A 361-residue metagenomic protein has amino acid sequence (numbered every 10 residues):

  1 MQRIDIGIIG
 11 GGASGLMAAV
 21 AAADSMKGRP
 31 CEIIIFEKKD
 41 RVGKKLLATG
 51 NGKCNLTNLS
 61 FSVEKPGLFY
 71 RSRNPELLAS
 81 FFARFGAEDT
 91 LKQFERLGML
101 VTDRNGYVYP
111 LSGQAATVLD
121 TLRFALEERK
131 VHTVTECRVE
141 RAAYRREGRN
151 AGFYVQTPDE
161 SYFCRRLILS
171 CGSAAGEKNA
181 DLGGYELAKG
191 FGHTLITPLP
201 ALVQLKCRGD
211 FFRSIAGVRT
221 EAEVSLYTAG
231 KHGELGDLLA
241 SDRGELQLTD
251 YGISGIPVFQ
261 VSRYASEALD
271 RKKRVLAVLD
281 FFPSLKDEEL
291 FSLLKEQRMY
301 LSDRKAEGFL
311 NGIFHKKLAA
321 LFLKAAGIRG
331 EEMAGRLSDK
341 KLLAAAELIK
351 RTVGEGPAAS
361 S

Functional and structural regions predicted by a protein language model:
M1-S14: Beta1/beta-strand and adjacent pyrophosphate-binding region of the FAD-binding site in flavoprotein oxidoreductases
Q2-I4, T157-R166, S241-G244: Core beta-strand elements of the Rossmann-like FAD/NAD(P) dinucleotide-binding domain in flavoenzyme oxidoreductases
G7, A23-N51: Glycine-rich FAD pyrophosphate-binding loop
G7-I9, F36, V139, Y162-A180 (+2 more regions): Short hydrophobic core segments
K38-H132: Conserved N-terminal/central alpha/beta ligand/cofactor-binding core
D40-V42, L47-A48, L56-P66, T194-T197 (+1 more regions): An anion/pyrophosphate-binding glycine-rich loop and adjacent beta-alpha core in soluble alpha-beta enzymes
T135, A320-S361: A glycine-rich dinucleotide-binding beta-alpha-beta segment and adjacent secondary-structure elements that constitute
T135-A151: A conserved short coil-to-beta-strand element within the FAD-binding core of flavoproteins
